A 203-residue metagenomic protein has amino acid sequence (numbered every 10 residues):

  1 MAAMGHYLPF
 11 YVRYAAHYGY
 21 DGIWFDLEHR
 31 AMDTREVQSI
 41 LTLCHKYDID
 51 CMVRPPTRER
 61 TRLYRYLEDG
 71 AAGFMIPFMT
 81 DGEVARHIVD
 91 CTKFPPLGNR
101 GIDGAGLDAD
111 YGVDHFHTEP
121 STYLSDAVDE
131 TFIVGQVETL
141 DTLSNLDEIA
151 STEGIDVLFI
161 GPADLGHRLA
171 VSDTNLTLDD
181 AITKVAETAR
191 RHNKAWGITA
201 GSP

Functional and structural regions predicted by a protein language model:
M1-C51, T57-R58, D90, I133 (+1 more regions): Conserved N-terminal beta1-alpha1 strand-loop-helix module at the mouth
A3-Y7, V53-R60, F78-T80, Q136-D141 (+1 more regions): Glycine-rich beta-to-alpha transition loops that act as phosphate-gripper elements at the mouths of alpha/beta enzyme
A15, D26, F74, I88 (+3 more regions): Conserved, mostly hydrophobic/aromatic
I23-W24, M75, F159, G197: Conserved beta-strand positions in the central sheet of alpha/beta enzyme cores
H29-D33, E59, L140-T142, G166-H167 (+1 more regions): Short, small-residue-enriched loops and turns at beta-alpha junctions that line or gate enzyme active sites
T34-E68, D90-G98, S125-V128, N175-G197: Alpha-helix-loop-beta-strand connector modules within alpha/beta enzyme cores
T61, G73-E153: Conserved anion-binding
E153-V171, N175-L176: Histidine/lysine/aspartate-rich catalytic loop segments that bind and position anionic ligands
